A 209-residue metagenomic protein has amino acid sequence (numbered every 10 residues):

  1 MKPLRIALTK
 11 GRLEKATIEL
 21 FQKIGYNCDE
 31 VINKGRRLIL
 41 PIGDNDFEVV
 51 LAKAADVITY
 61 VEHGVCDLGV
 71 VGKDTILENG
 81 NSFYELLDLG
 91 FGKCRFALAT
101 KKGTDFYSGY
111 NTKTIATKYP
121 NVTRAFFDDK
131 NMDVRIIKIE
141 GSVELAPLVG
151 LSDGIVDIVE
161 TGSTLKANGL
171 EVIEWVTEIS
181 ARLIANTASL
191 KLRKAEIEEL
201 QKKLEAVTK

Functional and structural regions predicted by a protein language model:
M1-K209: Domain-level signature for soluble enzymes in the chorismate/prephenate branch of the shikimate pathway
